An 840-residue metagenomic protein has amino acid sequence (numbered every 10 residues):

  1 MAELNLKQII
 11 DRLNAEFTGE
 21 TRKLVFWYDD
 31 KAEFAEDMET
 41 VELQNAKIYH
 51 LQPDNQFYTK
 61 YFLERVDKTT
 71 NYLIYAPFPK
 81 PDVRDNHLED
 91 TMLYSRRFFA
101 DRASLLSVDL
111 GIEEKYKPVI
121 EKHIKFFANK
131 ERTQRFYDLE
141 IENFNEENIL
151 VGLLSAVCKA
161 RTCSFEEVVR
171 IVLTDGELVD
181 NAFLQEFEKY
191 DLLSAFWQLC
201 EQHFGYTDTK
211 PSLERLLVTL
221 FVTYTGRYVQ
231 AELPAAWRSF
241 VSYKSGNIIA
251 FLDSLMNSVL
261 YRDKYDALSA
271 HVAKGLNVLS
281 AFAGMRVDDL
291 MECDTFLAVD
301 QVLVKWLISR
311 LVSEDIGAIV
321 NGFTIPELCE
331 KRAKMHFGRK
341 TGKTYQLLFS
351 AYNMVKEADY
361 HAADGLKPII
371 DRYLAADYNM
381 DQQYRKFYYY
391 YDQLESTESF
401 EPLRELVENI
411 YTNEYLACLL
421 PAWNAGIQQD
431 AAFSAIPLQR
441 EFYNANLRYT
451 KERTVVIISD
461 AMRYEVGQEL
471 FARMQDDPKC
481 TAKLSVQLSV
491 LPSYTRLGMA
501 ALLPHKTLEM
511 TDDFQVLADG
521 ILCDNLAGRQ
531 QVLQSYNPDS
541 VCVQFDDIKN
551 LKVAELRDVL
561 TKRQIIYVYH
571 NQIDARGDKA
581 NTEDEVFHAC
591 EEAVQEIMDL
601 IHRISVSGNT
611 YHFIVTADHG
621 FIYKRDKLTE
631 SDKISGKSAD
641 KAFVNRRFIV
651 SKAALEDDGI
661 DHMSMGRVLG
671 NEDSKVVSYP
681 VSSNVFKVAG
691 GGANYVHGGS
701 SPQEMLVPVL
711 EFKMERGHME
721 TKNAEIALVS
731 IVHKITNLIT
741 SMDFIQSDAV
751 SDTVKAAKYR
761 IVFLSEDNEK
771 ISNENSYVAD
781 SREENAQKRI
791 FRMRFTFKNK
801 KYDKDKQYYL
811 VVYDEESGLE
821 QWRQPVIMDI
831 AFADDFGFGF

Functional and structural regions predicted by a protein language model:
M1-T454, R463-F613, A617-F840: …; additionally, a secondary subgroup of soluble metalloenzymes is captured
I457: Beta1/beta-strand and adjacent pyrophosphate-binding region of the FAD-binding site in flavoprotein oxidoreductases
D460: Ligand-binding pocket scaffold of soluble enzyme catalytic domains
